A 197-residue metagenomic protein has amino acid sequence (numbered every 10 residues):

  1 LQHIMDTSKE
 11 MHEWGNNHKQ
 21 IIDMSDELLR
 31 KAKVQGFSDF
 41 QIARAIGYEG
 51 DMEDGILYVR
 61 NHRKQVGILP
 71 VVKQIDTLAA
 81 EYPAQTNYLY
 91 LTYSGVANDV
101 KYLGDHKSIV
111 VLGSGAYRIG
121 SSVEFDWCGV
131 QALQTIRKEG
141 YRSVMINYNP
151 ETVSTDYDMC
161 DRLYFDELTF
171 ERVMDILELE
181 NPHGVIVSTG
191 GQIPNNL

Functional and structural regions predicted by a protein language model:
L1-L197: ATP-dependent carboxylate/acyl-activation modules
